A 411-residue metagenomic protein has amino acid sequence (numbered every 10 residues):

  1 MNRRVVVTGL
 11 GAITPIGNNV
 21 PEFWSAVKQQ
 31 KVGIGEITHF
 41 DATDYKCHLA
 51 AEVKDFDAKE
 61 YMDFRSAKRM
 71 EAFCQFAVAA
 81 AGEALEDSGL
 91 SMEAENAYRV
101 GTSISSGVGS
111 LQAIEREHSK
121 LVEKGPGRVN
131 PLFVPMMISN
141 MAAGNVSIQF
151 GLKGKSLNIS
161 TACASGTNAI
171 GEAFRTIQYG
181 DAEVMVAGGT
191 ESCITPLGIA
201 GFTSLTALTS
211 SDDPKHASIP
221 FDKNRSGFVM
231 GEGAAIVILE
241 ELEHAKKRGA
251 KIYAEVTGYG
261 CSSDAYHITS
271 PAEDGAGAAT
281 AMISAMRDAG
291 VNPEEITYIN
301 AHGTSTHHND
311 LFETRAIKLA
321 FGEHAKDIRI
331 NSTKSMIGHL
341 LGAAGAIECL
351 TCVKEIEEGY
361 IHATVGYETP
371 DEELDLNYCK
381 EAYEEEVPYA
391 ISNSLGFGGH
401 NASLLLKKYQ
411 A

Functional and structural regions predicted by a protein language model:
M1-S66, E243-E255, L350-T364, K407-A411: ACP-dependent fatty acid/polyketide chain-elongation machinery
R4-T8, K31-G35, D213-A289, Y298: Condensing-enzyme catalytic core mediating Claisen C-C bond formation in acyl metabolism
V7, E22-F23, K28-T161, T190-I199 (+1 more regions): Conserved beta-ketoacyl condensing-enzyme motif
P21-A26, Q112-P126, T176-Y179, I199-D212 (+3 more regions): A glycine- and small-aliphatic-rich helix-loop capping segment at beta-alpha/alpha-beta transitions that lines
A42-E52, G109-A113, S192-S218, G260-T280 (+3 more regions): Active-site-adjacent elements of ketosynthase-type condensing enzymes
A77-L90, S139-A143, S147-E191, V229-A250 (+2 more regions): Active-site-proximal alpha-helical scaffold in enzymes
A84-N96, A245-K251, M282-Y298, A320-H324: Phosphate/pyrophosphate-binding loops at sites that engage ATP/ADP/AMP, CoA/4′-phosphopantetheine, polyphosphate
E123-N130, G171, R175, E191-K247 (+2 more regions): Glycine-/small-residue-rich "gating" segment that lines the acyl/pantetheine channel and substrate pocket
